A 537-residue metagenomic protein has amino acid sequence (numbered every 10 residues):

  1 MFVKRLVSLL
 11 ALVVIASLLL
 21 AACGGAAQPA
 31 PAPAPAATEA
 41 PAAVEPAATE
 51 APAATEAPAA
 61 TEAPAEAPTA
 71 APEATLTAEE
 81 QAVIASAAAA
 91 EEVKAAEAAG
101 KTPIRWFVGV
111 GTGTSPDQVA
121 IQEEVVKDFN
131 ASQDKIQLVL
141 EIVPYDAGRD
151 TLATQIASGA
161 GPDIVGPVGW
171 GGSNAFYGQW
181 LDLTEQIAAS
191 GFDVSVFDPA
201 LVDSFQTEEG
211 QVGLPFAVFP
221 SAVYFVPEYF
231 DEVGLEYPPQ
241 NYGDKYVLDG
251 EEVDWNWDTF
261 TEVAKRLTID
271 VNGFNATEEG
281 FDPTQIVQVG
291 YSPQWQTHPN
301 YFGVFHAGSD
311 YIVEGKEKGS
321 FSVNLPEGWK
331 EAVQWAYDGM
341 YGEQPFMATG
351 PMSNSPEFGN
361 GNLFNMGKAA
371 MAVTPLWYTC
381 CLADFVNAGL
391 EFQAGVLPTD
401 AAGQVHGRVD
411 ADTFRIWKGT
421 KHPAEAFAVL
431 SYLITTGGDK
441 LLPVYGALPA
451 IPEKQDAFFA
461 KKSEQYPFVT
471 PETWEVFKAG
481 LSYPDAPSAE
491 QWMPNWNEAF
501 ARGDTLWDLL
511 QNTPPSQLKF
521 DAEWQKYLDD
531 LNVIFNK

Functional and structural regions predicted by a protein language model:
E73-A98, V168-A222, E228-V233, D258 (+3 more regions): Hinge/lid segment of periplasmic solute-binding proteins
A99-P116, I136-E141, I164, V212 (+1 more regions): Short, well-ordered beta-strand elements
E124-F197, G210-G213, E228-G234, P238 (+3 more regions): Extracytoplasmic "Venus flytrap"/periplasmic binding protein-like
T184-F197, P239-E252, F281-T284, V289 (+3 more regions): Short, solvent-exposed loop/beta-turn-alpha elements that line the ligand-binding surface or hinge of extracytoplasmic
E208-A217, S221, D249-F321: Extracytoplasmic/periplasmic solute-binding protein
T261-A264, F302-V304, G315-N354, A383-D384 (+1 more regions): Glycine-centered hinge/linker elements that transmit conformational signals in sensory and ligand-binding systems
C380, D412-P494: Mature extracytoplasmic/periplasmic domains
F468-F535: C-terminal capping/gating helix-and-loop segments adjacent to ligand/active sites or protein-protein/ligand interfaces
